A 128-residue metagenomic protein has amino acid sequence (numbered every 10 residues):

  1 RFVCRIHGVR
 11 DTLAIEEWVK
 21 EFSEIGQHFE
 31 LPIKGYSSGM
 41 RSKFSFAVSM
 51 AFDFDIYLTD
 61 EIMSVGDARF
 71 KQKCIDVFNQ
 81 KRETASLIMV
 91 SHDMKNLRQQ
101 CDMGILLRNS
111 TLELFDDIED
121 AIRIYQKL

Functional and structural regions predicted by a protein language model:
R1-F44, V48-I56, E61-A68: ABC-family P-loop ATPase nucleotide-binding domains
M63, I105, E113: Conserved catalytic/dimer-interface elements of ABC ATPase nucleotide-binding domains
D67-D76: Conserved D-loop/post-Walker B switch-helix segment of ABC ATPase nucleotide-binding domains
V77-M89: Conserved catalytic loops of ABC-family nucleotide-binding domains
D93-Q99: Conserved H-loop
Q99-L106: Conserved catalytic segment of ABC-fold P-loop ATPases
T111-L128: Conserved beta-strand-loop-alpha-helix hinge in the C-terminal portion of ABC ATPase nucleotide-binding domains
